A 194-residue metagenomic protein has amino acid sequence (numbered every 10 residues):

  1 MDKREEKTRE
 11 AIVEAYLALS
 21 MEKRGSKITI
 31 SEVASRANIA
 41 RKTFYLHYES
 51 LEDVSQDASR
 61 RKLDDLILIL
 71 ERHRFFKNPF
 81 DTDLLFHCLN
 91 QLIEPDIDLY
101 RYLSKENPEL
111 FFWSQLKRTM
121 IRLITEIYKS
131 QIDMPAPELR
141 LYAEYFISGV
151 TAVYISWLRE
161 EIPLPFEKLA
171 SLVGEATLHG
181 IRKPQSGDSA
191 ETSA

Functional and structural regions predicted by a protein language model:
M1-K23, K27, E32, R36: Basic, helix-initiating cap at the start of DNA-binding domains
T29-I30, A58-I67: Short, basic, alpha-helical segments at the C-terminal edge of helix-turn-helix-like DNA-binding modules
T29-I30, S50, P165: Residues that mark the N-terminal boundary/hinge immediately upstream of a DNA-recognition element
N38-Y48, V150: Short hydrophobic/aromatic patch on the recognition helix
L70-D98: Hydrophobic alpha-helical connector segments
N107-I132, P137-S148, R182: Amphipathic alpha-helical packing segments from all-alpha helical-bundle domains
S148, S156-A194: C-terminal peripheral helix-coil segments that are non-catalytic and often amphipathic
